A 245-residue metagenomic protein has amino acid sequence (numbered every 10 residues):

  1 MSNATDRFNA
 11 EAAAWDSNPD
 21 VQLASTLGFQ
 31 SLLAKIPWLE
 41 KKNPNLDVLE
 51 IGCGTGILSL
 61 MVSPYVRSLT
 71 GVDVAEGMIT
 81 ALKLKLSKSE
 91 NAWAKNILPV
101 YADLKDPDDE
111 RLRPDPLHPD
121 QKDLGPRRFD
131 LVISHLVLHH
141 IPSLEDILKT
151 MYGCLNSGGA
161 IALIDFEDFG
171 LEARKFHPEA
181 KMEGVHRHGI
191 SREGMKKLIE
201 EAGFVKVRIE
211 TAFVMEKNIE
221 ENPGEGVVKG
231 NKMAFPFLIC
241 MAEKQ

Functional and structural regions predicted by a protein language model:
M1-L46, A81, K88, D103-D108 (+1 more regions): Conserved class I S-adenosyl-L-methionine
D47-P116: Class I SAM-dependent methyltransferase SAM/SAH-binding core
I133: A conserved beta-strand element that flanks and buttresses the S-adenosyl-L-methionine
L136-V137: Short catalytic micro-motifs in class I SAM-dependent methyltransferases
E145-A160: A short glycine-rich, Lys/Arg-flanked "PGG" loop and its adjoining helix->strand segment in the class I
A160-G189: Conserved class I S-adenosyl-L-methionine
R187-G203, I209: Short alpha-helix
I219-Q245: Core SAM-dependent methyltransferase catalytic element
